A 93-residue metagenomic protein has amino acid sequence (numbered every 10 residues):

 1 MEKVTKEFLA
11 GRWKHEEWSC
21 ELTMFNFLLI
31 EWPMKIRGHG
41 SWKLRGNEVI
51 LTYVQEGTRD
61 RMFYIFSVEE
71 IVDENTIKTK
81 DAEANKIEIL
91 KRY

Functional and structural regions predicted by a protein language model:
M1-K14, Y93: N-terminal helix-cap/turn-to-beta initiation motif at the start of protein domains
V4-E7, L44, E48, T76 (+1 more regions): N-terminal cationic leader/targeting segments used for protein routing and processing
T5, S41, V68-E69: Short secondary-structure boundary/capping segments
K14-I50, V54-R61: N-terminal glycine/threonine-rich, aromatic-flanked beta-hairpin/loop signature
H15-S19, Y53-Y93: Beta-sheet ligand-binding and adhesion/scaffold domains
